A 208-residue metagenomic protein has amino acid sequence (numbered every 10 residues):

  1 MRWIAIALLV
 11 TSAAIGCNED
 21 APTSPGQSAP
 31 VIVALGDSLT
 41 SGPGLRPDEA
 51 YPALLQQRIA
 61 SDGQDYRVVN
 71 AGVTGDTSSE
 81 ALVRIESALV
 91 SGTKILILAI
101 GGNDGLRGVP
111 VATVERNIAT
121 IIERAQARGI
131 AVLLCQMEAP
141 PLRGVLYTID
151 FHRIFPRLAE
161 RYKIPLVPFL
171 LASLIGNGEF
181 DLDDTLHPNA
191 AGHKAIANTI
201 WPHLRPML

Functional and structural regions predicted by a protein language model:
M1-A5: Bacterial N-terminal signal peptides that target proteins for export
I6-V10: Hydrophobic alpha-helical targeting segments used for export or membrane insertion
A13-G16: C-terminal motif of bacterial Sec signal peptides marking the signal peptidase cleavage site
N18-D20, Q57, Q64, E80-L208: Alpha-helical cap/lid subdomain in secreted, periplasmic, or secretory-pathway luminal O-acyl-processing enzymes
N18-T74, R84-G92: Serine-esterase "nucleophile elbow" of acetyl-processing enzymes
S41, T77, P141: Flexible, glycine-rich phosphate/dinucleotide-binding loops and adjacent beta-alpha linkers at cofactor/substrate
A50, T77, N189: Residue-level signal for threonine
